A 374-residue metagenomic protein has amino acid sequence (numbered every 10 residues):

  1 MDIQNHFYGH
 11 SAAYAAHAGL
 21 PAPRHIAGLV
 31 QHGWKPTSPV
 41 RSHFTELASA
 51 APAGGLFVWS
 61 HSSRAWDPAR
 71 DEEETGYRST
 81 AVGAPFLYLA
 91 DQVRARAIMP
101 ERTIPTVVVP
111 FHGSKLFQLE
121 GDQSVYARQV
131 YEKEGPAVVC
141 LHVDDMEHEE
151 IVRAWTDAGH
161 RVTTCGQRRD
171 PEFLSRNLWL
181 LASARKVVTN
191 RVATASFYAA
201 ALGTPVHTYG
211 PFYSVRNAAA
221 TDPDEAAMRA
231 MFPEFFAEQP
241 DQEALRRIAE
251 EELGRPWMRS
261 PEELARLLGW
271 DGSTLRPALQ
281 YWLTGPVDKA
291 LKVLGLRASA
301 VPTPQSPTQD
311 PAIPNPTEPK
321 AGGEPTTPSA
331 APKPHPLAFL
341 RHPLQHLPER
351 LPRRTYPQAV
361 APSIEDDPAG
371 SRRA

Functional and structural regions predicted by a protein language model:
M1-I26, S214-A374: C-terminal amphipathic helix plus adjacent low-complexity, charged tail appended to glycosyltransferase catalytic
M1-Y77, A81, L87-A90: Active-site and donor-binding regions of nucleotide-sugar-utilizing enzymes
V58-S60, V109-F111, C140-D144, C165-G166 (+2 more regions): Short His-Asn-centered micro-motif
S63-R64, Y88, H112-E120, D144-E147 (+3 more regions): Short acidic, S/G/P-rich loop/turn micro-motifs used as interaction or catalytic elements
W66-E74, S124-V130, E149-G159: Short, aromatic/basic amphipathic alpha-helical patches
A90-I151: Conserved catalytic-core segment of nucleotide-activated headgroup transferases in glycan assembly
E147, I151-V206: Donor nucleotide-activated moiety binding/catalytic core segment of transferases that use nucleotide-activated donors
